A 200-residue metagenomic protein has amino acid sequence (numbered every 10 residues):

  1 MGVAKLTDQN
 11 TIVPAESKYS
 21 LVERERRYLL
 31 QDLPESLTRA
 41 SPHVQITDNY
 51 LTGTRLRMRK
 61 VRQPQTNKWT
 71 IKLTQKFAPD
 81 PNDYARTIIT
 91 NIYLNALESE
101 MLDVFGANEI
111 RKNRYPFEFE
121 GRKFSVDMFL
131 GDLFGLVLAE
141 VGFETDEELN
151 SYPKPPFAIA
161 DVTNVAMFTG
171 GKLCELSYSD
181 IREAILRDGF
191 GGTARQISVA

Functional and structural regions predicted by a protein language model:
G2-A200: Phosphate-end processing signature that detects enzymes handling 5′-triphosphorylated RNA and polyphosphate
